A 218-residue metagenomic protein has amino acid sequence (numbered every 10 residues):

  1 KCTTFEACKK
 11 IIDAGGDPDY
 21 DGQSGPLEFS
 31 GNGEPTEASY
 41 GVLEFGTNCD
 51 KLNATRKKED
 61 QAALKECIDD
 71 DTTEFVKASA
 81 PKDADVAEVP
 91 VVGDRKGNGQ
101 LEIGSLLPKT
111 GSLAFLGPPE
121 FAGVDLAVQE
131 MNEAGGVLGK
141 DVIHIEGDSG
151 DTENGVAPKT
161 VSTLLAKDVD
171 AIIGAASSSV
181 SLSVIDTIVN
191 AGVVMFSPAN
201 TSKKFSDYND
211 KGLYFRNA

Functional and structural regions predicted by a protein language model:
K1-A218: Extracytosolic ligand-binding ectodomains
